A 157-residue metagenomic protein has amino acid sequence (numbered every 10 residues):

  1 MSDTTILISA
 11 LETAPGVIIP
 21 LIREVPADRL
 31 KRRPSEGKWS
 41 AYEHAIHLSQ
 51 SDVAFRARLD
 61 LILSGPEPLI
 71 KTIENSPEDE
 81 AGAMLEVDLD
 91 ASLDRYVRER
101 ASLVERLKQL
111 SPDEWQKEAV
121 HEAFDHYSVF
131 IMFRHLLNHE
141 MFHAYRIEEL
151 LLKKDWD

Functional and structural regions predicted by a protein language model:
M1-R29, Q50-L61, R134-N138: Alpha-helical bundle segments that constitute or directly flank the non-heme di-iron/ferroxidase center
M1-S2, E43, E80-D90, Y127: Short coil/turn segments at secondary-structure junctions
S2, I6-S9, R33, P68 (+4 more regions): Solvent-exposed interaction patches of small proteins and small membrane subunits
A10-P15, D79-Q116, M132, L136: Acidic/histidine-rich alpha-helical segments that form the ligand environment of transition-metal centers
L21, V25-D28, P66, L110-D113 (+1 more regions): A short secondary-structure junction motif
P26, S35, L69, E80 (+1 more regions): Glycine-rich, flexible loop/turn motifs
K31-N75, V104, E118-D157: Short, contiguous alpha-helical
